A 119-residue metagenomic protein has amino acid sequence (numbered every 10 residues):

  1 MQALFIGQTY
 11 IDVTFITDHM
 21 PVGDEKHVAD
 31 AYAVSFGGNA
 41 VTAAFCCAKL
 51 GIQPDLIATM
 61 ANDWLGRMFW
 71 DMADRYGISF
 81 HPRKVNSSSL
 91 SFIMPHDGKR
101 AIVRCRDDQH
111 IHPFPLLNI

Functional and structural regions predicted by a protein language model:
M1-I57, W64: Glycine-rich phosphate/adenosyl-contacting loop at the front of the ribokinase-like
K26-H27, V34, K49-I119: Conserved N-terminal subdomain of the carbohydrate kinase-like
